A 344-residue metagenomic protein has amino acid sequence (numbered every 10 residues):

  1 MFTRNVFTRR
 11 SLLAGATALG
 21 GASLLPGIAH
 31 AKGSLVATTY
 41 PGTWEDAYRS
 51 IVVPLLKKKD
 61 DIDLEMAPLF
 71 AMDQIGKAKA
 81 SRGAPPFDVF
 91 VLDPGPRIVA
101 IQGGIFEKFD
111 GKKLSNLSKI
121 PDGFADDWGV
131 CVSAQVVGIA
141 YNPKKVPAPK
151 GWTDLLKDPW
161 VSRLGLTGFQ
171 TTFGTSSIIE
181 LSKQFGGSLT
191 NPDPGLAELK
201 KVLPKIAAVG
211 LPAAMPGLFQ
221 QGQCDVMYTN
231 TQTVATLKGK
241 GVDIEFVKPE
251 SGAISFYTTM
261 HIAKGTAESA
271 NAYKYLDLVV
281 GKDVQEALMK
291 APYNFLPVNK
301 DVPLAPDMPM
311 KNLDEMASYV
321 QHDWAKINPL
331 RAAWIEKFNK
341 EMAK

Functional and structural regions predicted by a protein language model:
M1-F7, S11, G15-L24: N-terminal secretory signal peptides
K32-P94, I98: Early extracytoplasmic/lumenal segment of secretory-pathway proteins
G42-R49, P86-Q223: Extracytoplasmic ligand-binding site segments that recognize negatively charged/polar headgroups
G95-I101, Q220, D225-D243: A ligand-binding cleft/hinge motif common to bilobed small-molecule-binding domains
E107-S115, D127-V130, V226, V242-I254 (+1 more regions): Short beta-strand->loop
Q135, A197-V202, K240-K264, K300: Periplasmic-binding protein-like
G138-K145, E180-K183, Y257-S269, L276 (+1 more regions): A bilobed periplasmic-binding-protein/Venus flytrap-type ligand-binding module shared by bacterial periplasmic
A263-H322: Mature extracytoplasmic/periplasmic domains
